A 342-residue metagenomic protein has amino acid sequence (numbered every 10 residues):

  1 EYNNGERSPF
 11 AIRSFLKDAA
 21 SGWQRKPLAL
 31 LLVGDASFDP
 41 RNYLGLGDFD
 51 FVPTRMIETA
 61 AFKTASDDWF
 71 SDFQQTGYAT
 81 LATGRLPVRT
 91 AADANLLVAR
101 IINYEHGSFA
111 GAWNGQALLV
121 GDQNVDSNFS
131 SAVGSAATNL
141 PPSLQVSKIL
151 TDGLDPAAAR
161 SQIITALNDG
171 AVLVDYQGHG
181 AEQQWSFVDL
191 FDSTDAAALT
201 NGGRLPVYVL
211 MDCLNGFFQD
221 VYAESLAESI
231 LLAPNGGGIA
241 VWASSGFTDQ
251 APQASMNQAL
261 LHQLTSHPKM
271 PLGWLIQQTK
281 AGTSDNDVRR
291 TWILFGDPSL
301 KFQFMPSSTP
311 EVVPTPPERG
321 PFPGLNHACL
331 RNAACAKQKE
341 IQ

Functional and structural regions predicted by a protein language model:
E1-V312, C329, C335, K339-Q342: Cysteine-dependent hydrolase recognition
T309-F322: Ser/Thr-rich, Proline-interspersed low-complexity disordered segments
P323-G324, L330: Glycine-centered coil/turn sites that cap beta-strands in beta-rich domains
